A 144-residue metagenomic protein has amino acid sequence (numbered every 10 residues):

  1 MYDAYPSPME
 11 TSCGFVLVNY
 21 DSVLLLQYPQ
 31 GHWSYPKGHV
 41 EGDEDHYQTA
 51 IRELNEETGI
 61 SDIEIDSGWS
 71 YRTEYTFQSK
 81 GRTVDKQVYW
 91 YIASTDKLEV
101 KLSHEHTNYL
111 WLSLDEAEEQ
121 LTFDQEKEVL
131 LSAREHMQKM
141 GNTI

Functional and structural regions predicted by a protein language model:
M1-G14: Acidic, metal-coordinating catalytic segment for phosphate/diphosphate chemistry, firing primarily on the Nudix
M9, V16, W33, V84 (+1 more regions): Residues that recognize and position ribonucleotide moieties
T11-C13, D21, K86-Y89, T107: Change "...and in nucleic-acid phosphodiester-cleaving endonucleases..." to "...and in nucleic-acid processing enzymes
N19-I60: Conserved Nudix-box catalytic region and its N-terminal flanking loop in Nudix hydrolases and closely related
G31-W33, L98, A117: A short, flexible beta-alpha/helix-coil linker loop
G59-L98: Active-site segment of metal-dependent pyrophosphate-handling enzymes, primarily the Nudix hydrolase catalytic core
I92, K101-A133: NUDIX/MutT-family hydrolases
S132-M140: C-terminal alpha-helix
